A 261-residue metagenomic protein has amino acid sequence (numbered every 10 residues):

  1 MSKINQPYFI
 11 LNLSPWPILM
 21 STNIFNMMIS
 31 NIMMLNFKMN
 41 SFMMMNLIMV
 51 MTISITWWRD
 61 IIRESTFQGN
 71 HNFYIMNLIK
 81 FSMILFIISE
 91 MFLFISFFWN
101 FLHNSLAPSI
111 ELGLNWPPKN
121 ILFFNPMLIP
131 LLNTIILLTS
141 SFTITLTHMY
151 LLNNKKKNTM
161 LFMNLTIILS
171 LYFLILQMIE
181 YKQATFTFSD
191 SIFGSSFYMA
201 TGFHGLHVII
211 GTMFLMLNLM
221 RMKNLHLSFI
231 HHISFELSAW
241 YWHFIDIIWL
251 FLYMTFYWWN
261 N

Functional and structural regions predicted by a protein language model:
M1-N261: Core, highly hydrophobic multi-pass alpha-helical transmembrane subunits of bioenergetic inner membranes
